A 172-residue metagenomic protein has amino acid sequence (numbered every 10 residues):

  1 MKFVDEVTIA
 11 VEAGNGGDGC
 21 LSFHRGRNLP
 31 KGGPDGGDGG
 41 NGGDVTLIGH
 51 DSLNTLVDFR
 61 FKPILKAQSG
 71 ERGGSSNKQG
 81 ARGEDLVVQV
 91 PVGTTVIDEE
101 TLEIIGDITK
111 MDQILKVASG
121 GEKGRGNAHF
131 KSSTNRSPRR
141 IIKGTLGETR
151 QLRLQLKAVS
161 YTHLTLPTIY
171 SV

Functional and structural regions predicted by a protein language model:
M1-Y161: Conserved P-loop NTPase architecture
H163-V172: Single conserved hydrophobic/aromatic residue that forms the stacking wall/gate of nucleotide- or nucleobase-binding
